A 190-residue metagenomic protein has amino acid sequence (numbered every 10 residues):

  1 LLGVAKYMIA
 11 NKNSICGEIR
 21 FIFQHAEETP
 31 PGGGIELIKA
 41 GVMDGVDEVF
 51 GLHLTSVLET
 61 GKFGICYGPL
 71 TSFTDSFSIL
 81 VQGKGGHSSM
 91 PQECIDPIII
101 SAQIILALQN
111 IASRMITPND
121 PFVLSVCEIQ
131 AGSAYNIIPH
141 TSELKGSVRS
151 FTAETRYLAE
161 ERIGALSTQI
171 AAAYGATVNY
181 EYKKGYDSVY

Functional and structural regions predicted by a protein language model:
L2, M8-P139: Histidine/acidic-residue-rich, glycine-tolerant segments that coordinate divalent metal ions
I99-Y190: Metal-dependent amide/peptide-bond hydrolase catalytic core, centered on the "pita-bread" metallohydrolase fold
